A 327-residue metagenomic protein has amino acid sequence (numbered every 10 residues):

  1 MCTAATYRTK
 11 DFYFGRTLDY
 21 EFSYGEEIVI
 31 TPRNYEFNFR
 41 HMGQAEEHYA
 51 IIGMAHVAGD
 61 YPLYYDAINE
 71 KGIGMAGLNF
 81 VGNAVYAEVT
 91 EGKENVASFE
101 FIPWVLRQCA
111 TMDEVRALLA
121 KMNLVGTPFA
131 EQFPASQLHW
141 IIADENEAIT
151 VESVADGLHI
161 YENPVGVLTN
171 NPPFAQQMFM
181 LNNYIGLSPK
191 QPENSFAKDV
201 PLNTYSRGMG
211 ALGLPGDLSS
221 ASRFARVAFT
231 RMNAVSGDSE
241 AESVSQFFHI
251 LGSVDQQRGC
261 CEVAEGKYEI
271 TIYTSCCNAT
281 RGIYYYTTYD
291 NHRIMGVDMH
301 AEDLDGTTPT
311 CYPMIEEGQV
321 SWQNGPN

Functional and structural regions predicted by a protein language model:
M1-K93, K121, G126, C311-I315 (+1 more regions): A contiguous strand-loop segment
M1-Y13, T127-P128, A135-S136, D144-E147 (+1 more regions): C-terminus-biased signal that marks the final domain/tail of proteins
G15, A76-L78, V151-E152, Y285-T287: Beta-strand residues in well-ordered beta-sheet regions across diverse protein folds
Y20-F22, V81-N83, D156-H159, G166 (+1 more regions): Short, surface-exposed beta-strand-loop junctions and turns on beta-sheet-rich folds
I28, I68, I149-S153, S275: Broad, structure-driven detector of short, well-ordered beta-strand segments within folded domains
G92-P128, E240-F248: Proteins synthesized as precursors that undergo proteolytic processing into mature forms
M112, R116-E152: Aromatic- and glycine-enriched pocket-lining scaffold segments that form the walls of small-molecule binding clefts
